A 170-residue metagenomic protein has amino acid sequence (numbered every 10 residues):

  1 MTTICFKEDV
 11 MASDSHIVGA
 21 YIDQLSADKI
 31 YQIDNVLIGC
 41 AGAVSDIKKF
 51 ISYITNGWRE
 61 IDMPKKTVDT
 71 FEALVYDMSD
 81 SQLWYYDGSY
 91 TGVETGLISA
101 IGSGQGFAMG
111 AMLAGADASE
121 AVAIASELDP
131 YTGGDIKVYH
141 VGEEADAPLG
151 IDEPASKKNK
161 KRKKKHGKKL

Functional and structural regions predicted by a protein language model:
M1-L170: N-terminal nucleophile
